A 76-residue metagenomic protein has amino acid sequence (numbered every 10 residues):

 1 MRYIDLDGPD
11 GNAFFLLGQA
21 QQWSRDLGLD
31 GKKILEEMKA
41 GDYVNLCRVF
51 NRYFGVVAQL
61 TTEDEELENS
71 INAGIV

Functional and structural regions predicted by a protein language model:
M1-N72: Long, contiguous binding/interaction regions
I75-V76: Compositionally biased terminal segments
